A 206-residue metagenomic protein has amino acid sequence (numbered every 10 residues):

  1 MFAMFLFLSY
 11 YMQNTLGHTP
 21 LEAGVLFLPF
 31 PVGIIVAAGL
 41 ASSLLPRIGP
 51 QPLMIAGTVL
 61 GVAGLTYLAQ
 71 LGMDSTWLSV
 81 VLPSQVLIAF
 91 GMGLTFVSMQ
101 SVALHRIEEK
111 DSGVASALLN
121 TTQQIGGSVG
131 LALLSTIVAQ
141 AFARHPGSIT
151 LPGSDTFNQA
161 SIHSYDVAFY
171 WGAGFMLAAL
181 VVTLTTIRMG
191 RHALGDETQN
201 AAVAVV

Functional and structural regions predicted by a protein language model:
M1-H145, H163-G190: 12-transmembrane solute porter fold
S98, P152, T156, A160-H163: Alpha-helix N-cap/N′ positions at the starts of helices
A143-D155: Peri-membrane helix termini and adjoining interfacial loops of integral membrane proteins
G153-N158, T186-V206: Intrinsic disorder in cytosolic terminal tails and internal cytosolic loops of multi-pass membrane transporters
